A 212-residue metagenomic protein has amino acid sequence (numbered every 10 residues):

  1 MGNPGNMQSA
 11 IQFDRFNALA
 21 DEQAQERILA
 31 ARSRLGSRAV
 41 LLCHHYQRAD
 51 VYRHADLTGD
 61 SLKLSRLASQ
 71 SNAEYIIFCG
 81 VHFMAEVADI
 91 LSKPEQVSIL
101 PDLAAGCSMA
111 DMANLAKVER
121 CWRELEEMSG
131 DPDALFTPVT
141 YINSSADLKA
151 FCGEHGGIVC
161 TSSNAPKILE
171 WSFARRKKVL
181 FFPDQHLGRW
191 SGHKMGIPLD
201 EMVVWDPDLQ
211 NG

Functional and structural regions predicted by a protein language model:
G2-G212: Active-site loop-to-helix "anion-binding N-cap" substructures in soluble metabolic enzymes
